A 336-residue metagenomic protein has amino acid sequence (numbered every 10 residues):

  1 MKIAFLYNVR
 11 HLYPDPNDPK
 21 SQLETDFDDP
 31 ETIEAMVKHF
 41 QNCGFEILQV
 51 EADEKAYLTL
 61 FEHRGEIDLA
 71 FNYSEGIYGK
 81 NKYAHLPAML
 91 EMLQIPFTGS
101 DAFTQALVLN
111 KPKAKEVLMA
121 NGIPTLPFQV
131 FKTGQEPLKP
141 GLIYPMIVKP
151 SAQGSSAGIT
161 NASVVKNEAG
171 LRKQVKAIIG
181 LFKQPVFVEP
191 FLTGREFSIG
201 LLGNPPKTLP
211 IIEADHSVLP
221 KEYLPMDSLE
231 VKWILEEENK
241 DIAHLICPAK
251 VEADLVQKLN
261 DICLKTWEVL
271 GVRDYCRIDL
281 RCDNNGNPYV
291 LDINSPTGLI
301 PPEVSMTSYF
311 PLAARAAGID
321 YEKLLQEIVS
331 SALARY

Functional and structural regions predicted by a protein language model:
M1-F97, F103, L107-L109, K132-L138 (+2 more regions): ATP-binding N-terminal substructure of ATP-dependent carboxylate-amine bond-forming enzymes
M1-L6, E62-R64, Q105-F187, T193-R195 (+2 more regions): Active-site nucleotide/adenylate-binding loops and adjacent lid/helix of ATP-dependent enzymes
L12-P16, G154-A157, E236-N239, I300-E303: Short acidic/His/Gly/Ser-rich catalytic and metal-binding motifs that mark active-site loops of diverse hydrolases
P19-T25, T160-V165, F310-P311: Short glycine-enriched, charge-decorated loop/helix-capping segments at active-site entrances that position
I47, P96-F97, T125, M146 (+1 more regions): Hydrophobic beta-strand scaffold residues
M119-G122, K250-Y336: ATP-dependent carboxylate activation and anion-phosphoryl transfer catalytic cores that bind Mg-ATP to form
E168-K250, D254-D261, C282-Y289: Phosphate-binding site of ATP-dependent enzymes
